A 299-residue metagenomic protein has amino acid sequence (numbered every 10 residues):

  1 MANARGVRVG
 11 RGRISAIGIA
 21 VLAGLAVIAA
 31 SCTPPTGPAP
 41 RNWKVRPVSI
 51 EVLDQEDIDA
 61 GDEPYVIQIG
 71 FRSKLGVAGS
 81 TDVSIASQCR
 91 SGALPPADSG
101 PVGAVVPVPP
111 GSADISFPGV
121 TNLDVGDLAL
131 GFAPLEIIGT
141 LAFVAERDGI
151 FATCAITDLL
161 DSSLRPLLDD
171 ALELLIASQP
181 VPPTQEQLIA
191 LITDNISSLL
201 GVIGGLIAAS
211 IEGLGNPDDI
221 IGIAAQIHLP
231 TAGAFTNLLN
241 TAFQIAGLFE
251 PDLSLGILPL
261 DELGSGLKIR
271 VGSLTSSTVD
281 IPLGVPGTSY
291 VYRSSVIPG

Functional and structural regions predicted by a protein language model:
A2-V21: Bacterial N-terminal signal peptides that target proteins for export
L22-G24, V120: Intrinsic disorder/low-complexity segments
A30-C32: N-terminal Sec signal peptide cleavage junction
P38-G299: N-terminal amphipathic/basic membrane-interacting segments and domains, especially the gasdermin N-terminal
